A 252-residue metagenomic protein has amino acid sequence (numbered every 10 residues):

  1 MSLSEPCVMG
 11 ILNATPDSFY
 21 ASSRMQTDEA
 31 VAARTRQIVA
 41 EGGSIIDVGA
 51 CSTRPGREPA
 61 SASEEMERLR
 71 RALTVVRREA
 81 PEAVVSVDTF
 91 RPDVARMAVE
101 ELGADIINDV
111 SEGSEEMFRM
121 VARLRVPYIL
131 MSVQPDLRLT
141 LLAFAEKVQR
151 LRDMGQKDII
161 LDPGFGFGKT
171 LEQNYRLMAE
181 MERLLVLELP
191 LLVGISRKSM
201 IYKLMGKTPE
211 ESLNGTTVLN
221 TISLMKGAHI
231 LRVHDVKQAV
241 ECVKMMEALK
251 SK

Functional and structural regions predicted by a protein language model:
L3, S18-Q37, T53-R71, V75-R78 (+4 more regions): Active-site-adjacent loop and "lid" segments of alpha/beta metabolic enzymes
A33-G49: Catalytic domains of carbohydrate-active enzymes, especially glycoside hydrolases
